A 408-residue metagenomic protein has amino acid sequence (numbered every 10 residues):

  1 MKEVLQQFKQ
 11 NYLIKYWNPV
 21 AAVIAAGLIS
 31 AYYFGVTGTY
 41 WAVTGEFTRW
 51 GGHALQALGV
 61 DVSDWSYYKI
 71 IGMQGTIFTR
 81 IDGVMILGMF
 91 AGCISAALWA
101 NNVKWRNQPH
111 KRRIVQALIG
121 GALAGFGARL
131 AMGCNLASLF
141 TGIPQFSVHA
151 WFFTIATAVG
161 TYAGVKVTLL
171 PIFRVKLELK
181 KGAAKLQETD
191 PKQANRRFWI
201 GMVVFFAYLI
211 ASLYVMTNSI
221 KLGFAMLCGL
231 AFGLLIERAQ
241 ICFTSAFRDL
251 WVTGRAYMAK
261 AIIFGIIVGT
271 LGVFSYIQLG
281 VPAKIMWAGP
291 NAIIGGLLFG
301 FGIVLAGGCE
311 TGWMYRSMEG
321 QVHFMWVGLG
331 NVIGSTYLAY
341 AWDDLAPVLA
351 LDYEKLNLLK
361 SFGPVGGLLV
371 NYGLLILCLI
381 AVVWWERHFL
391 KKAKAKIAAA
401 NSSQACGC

Functional and structural regions predicted by a protein language model:
M1-C408: Membrane-interfacial helix-loop segments of redox and metal-homeostasis proteins, especially TM-loop-TM junctions
